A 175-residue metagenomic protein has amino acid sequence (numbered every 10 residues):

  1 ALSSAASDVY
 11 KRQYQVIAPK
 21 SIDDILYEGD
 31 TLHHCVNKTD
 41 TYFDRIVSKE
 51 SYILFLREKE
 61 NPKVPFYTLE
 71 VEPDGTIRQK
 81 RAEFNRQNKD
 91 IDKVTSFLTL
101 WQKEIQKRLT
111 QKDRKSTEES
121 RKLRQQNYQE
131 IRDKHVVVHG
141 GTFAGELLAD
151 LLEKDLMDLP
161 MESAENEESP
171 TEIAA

Functional and structural regions predicted by a protein language model:
A1-A175: Catalytic-core elements of nucleic-acid end-processing and repair enzymes
